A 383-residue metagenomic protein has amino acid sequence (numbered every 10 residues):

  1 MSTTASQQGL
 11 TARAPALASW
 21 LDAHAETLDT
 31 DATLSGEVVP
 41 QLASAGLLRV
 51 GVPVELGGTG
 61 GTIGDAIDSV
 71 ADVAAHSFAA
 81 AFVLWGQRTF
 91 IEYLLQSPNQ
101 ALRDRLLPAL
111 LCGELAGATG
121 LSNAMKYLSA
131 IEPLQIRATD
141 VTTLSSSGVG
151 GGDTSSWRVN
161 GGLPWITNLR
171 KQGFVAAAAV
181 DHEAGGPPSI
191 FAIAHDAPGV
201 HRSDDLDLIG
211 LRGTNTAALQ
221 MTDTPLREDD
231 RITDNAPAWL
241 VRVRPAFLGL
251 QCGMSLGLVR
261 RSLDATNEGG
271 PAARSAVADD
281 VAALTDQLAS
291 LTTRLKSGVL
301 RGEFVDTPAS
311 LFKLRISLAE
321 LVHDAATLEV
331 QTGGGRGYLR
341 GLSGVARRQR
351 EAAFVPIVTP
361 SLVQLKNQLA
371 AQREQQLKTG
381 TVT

Functional and structural regions predicted by a protein language model:
M1-G60: A generic N-terminal leader/anchor concept
D22-T30, P271, A289-H323, T327-R340: C-terminal helix-coil-helix/basic helical segment that borders enzyme active sites and/or dimer interfaces and provides
L34-S44, L48-N160: Glycine-rich flavin
R105-P108, M125-L128, Q135-R137, L163-T167 (+2 more regions): A generic local secondary-structure boundary/capping motif
G162-V200: A short core secondary-structure module
L206-A289: Glycine-rich beta->alpha junctions and the first turn(s) of the following alpha-helix
G257, A282-A289, F312, I316-H323 (+1 more regions): Generic structural signal for well-ordered, non-transmembrane alpha-helical segments in soluble/cytosolic regions
R336-T383: Glycine-rich phosphate/cofactor-binding loops in nucleotide/flavin-utilizing enzymes
